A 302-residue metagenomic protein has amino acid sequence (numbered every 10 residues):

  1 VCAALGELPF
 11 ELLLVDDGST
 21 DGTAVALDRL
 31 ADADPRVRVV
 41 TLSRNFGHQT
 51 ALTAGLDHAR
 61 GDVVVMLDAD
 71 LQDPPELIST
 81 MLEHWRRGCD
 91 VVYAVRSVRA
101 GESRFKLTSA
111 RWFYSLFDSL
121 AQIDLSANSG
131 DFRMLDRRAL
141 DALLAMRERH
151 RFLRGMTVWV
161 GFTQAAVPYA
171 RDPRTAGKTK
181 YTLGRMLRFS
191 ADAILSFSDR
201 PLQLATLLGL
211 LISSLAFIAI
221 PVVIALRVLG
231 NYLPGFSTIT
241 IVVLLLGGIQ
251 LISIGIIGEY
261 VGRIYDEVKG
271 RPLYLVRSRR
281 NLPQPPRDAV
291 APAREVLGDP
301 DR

Functional and structural regions predicted by a protein language model:
V1, G55, D70, V92 (+5 more regions): Residue-level signature of catalytic and energy-coupling elements of molecular machines, predominantly ATP/GTP-dependent
V1-C2, G6-S19, V40-T41: Short beta-strand/loop segment that forms part of the nucleotide-sugar
D16-V25, L71-Q72: A conserved acidic beta->alpha catalytic loop
R29, R36-R44, H48-H58, P74-M156 (+1 more regions): Acceptor/aglycone-binding surface of glycosyltransferases and processive sugar-polymer synthases
L42, L67-A69: Catalytic metal- and UDP-sugar-binding loop of GT-A-like glycosyltransferases, i.e., residues flanking the conserved
V64: Short aromatic/hydrophobic "clamp" motif used to bind/position activated sugar donors
F152-R302: Hydrophobic helical membrane-anchoring modules
